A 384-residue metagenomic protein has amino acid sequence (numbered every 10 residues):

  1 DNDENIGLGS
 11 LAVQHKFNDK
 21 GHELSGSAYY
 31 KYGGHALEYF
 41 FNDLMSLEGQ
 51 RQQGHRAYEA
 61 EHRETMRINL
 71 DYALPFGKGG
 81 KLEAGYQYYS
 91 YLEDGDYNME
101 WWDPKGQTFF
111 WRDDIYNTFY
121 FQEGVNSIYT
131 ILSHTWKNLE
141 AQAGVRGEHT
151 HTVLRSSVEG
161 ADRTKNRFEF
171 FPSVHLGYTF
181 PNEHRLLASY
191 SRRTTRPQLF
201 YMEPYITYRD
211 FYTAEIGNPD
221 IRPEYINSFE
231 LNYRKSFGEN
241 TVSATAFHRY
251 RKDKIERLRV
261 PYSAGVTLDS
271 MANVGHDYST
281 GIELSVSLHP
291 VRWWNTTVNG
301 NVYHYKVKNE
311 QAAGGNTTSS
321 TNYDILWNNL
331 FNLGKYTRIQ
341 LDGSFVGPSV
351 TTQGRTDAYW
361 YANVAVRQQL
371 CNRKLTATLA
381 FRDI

Functional and structural regions predicted by a protein language model:
D1, G7-S10, H35-L44, R51-G54 (+4 more regions): Surface-exposed extracellular loop regions of Gram-negative outer-membrane beta-barrel proteins
D1-Q53, E64-L82, S243: Outer-membrane beta-barrel domain signature, strongest for Gram-negative TonB-dependent receptors and also present
H15-F17, Y30-G34, Y88-L92, W136-N138 (+10 more regions): Transmembrane beta-strands of outer-membrane beta-barrel pores
D19-L24, G34, G79-L82, N138-A141 (+5 more regions): Repeated loop/turn-to-beta-strand initiation elements of outer-membrane beta-barrel proteins
G34-A36, H151-T152, N182-S228, H248-D269 (+1 more regions): Surface-exposed extracellular loop regions of Gram-negative outer-membrane beta-barrel proteins, predominantly
H55, L82-H184, Q311-A312: Signature of Gram-negative outer-membrane beta-barrel scaffolds
R56-A57, T65-N69, F110-N117, Q122 (+6 more regions): Outer membrane beta-barrel strand-and-loop segments of large Gram-negative receptors, especially TonB-dependent
T318-I384: Conserved C-terminal beta-signal and adjacent last beta-strands/turns of outer-membrane beta-barrel proteins
